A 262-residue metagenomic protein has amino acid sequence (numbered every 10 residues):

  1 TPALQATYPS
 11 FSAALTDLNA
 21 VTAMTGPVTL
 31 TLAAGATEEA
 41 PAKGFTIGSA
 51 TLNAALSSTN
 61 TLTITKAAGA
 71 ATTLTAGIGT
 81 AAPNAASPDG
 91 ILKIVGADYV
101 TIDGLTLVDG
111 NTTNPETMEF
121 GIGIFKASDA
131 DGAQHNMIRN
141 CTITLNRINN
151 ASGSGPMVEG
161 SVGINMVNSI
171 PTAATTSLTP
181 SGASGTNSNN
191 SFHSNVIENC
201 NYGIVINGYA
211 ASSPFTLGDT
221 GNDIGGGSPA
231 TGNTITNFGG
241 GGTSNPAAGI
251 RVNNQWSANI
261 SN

Functional and structural regions predicted by a protein language model:
T1-T31, G44-T46: Acidic Gly/Asp/Thr-rich repetitive segments characteristic of extracellular carbohydrate-active and adhesion proteins
D17-T25, L52-A55, D129, A183: Surface-exposed acidic, glycine-flexible loop patches that form ligand/cofactor-binding and adhesion interfaces
G26-L30, N60-L62, A133-N136, G160-V162 (+2 more regions): Residue-level recognition of the N-termini of beta-strands and the immediately preceding loop/turn
T31-E39: Acidic helix-start/capping segments at beta-turn-to-alpha-helix junctions
A33, T65-A67, V95, D103 (+11 more regions): Feature marks extracellular polysaccharide-active and adherence modules
E38-E119, L145-E159, T231-G240: Right-handed parallel beta-helix/beta-spiral solenoid domain characteristic of secreted/periplasmic
G44-I47, I78-K93, N114-D129, A151-N187 (+3 more regions): Extracellular beta-strand/beta-solenoid scaffold signature
V100-T101, A127-M137: Hydrophobic or amphipathic alpha-helical targeting/insertion segments
